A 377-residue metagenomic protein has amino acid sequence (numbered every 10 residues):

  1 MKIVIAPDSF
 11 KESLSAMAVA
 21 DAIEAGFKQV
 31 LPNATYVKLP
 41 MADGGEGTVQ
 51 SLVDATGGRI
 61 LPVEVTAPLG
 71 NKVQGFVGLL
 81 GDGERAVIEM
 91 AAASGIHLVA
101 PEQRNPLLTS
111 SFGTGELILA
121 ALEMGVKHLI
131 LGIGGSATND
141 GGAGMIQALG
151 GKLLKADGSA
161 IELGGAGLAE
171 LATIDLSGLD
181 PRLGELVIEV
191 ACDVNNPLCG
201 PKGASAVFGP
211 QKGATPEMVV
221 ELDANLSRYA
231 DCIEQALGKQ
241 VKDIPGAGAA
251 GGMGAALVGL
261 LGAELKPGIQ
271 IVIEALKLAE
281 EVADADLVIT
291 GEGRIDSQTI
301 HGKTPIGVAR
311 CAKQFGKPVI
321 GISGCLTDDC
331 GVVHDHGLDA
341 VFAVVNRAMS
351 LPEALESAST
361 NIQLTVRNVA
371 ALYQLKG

Functional and structural regions predicted by a protein language model:
M1-I133, A137-G377: N-terminal loops that bind phosphate or other acidic moieties and the adjacent beta-alpha structural core
